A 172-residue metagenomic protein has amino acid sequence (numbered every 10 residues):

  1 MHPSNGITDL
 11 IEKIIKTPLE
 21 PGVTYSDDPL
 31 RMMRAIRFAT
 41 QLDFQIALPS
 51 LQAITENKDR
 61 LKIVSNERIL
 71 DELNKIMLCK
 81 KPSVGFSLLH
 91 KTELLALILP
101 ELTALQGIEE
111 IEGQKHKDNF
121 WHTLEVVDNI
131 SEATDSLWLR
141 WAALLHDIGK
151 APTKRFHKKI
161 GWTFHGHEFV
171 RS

Functional and structural regions predicted by a protein language model:
M1-W141, I148-G166, V170-S172: Glycine- and charge-enriched loop/helix tracts that form the active or gating conduit in phosphate/cation-handling
